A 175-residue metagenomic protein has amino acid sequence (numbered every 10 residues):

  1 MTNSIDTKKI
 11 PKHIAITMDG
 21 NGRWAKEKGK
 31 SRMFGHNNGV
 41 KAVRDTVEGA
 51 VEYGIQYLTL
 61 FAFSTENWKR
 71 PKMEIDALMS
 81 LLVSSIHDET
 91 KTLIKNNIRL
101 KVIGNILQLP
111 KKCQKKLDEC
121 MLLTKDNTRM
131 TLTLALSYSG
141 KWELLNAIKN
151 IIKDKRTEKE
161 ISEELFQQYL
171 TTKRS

Functional and structural regions predicted by a protein language model:
M1-S175: Flexible, compositionally biased loop and terminal segments
